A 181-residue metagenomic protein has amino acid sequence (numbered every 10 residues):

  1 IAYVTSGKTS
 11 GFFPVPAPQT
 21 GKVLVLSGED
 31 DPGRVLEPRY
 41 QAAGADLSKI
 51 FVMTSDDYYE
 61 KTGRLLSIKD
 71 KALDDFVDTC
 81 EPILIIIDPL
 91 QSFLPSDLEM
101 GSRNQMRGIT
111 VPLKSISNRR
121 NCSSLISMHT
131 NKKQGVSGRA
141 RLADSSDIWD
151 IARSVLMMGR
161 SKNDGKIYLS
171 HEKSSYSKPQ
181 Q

Functional and structural regions predicted by a protein language model:
I1-G11: Walker A/P-loop NTP-binding motif
S6, S92, K132: Active-site micro-motifs of SAM-dependent methyltransferase domains
S6, T20, A143: Short glycine-rich loop/turn motifs that provide flexible caps or phosphate-binding loops at active sites
T9, P18-N104, G108, S115: Conserved inter-motif catalytic segment of the P-loop NTP-binding fold
S10-P18, K133-Q134: Short helix/loop segment immediately N-terminal to the Walker
F13-P14, L94-P95, A143, W149: Generic, ordered loop/turn and secondary-structure boundary motif
V23-L26, L84, N104-Q181: Phosphate-binding/switch region of NTP-binding enzymes
